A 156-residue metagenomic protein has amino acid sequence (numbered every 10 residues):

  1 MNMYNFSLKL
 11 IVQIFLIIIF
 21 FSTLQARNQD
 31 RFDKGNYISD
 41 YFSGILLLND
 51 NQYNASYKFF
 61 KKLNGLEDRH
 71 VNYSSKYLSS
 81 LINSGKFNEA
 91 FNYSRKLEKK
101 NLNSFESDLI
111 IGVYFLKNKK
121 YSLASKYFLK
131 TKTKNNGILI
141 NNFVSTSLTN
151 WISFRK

Functional and structural regions predicted by a protein language model:
M3-R27: Classical Sec-dependent N-terminal signal peptides that target proteins to the secretory pathway
L24-Y77, N83, N92: N-terminal leader/linker segments that initiate helical-solenoid repeat arrays
N28-F32, F60-D68, R95-N103, L129-L139: Solenoid-like repeat scaffolds
D33-D40, E67-S74, N101-I110, G137-S147: Generic helix N-cap/helix-start motif at coil->alpha-helix transitions
L46, S80, Y114, I152-S153: Residue-level signature for tetratricopeptide repeat
Y57, F87-K99, L123-K134, K156: Alpha-helical repeat scaffolds
H70-K117: Mid-chain, structured segments of secreted extracytoplasmic proteins
